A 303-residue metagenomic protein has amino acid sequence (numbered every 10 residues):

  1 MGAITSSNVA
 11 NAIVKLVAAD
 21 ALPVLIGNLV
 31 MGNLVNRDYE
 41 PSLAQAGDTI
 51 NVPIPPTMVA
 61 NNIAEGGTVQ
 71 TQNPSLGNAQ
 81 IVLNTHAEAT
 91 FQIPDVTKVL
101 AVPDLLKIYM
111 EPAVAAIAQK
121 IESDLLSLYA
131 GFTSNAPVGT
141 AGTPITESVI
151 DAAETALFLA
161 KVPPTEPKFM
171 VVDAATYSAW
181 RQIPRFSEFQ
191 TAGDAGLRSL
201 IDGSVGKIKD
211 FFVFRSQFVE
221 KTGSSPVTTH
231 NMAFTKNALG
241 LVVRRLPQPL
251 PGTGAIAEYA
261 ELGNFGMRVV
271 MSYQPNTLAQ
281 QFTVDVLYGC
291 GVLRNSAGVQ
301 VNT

Functional and structural regions predicted by a protein language model:
M1-A79, L83: N-terminal "assembly arms/tails" that initiate or stabilize quaternary assembly in self-assembling proteins
A3-A12, V30, Y39, E65 (+2 more regions): Signature of extracytoplasmic/envelope-associated structural regions
I4-G27, T155, V243-A255, F265-A279: Surface-exposed molecular-recognition determinants
A46, I50-I54, F158-E261: Extended oligomerization regions of viral-like shell subunits
A60-I63, A101, A179-Q182, F189 (+2 more regions): Short helix/loop capping segments that flank catalytic or ligand/cofactor-binding pockets
S75-A101: Short acidic, glycine/tyrosine-flanked loop/strand segments centered on an H-E-D-like triad
L100-V162, A174-R181, Q300-T303: Alpha-helical scaffold segments that mediate packing/assembly in large oligomeric complexes
G266-T303: Extended, compositionally biased alpha-helical segments that mediate assembly or anchoring
